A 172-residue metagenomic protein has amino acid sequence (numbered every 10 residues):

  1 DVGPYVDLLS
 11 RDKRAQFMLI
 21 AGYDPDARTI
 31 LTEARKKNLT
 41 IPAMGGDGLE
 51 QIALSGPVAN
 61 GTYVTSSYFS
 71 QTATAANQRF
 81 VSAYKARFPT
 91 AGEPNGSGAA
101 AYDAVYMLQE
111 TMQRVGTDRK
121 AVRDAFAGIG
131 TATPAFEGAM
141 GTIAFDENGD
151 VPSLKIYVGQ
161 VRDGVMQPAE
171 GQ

Functional and structural regions predicted by a protein language model:
D1-Q172: Extracytosolic ligand-binding ectodomains
